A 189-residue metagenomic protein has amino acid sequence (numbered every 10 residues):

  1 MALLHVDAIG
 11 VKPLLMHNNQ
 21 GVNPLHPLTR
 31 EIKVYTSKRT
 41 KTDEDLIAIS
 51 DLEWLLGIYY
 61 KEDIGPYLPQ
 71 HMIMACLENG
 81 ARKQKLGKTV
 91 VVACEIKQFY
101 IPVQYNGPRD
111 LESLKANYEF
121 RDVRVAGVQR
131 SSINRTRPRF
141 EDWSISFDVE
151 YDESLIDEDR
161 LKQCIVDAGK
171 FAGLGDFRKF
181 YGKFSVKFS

Functional and structural regions predicted by a protein language model:
M1-S189: RNA-interacting cores
